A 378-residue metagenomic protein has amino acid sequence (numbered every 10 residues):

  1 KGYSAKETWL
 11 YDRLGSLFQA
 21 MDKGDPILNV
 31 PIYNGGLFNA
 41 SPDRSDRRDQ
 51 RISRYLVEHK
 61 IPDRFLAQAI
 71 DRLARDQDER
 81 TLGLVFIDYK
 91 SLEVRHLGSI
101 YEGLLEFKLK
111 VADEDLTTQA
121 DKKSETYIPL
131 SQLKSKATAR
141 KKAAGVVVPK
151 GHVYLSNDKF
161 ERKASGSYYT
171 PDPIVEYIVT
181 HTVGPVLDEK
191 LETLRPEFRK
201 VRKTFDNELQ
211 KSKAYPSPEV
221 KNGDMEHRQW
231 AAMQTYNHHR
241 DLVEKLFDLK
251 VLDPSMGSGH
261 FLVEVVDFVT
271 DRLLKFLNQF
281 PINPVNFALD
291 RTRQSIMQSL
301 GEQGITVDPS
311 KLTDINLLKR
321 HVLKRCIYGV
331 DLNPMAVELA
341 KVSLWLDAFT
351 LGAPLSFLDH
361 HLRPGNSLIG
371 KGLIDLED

Functional and structural regions predicted by a protein language model:
K1-F268, I282, I305, C326-A336 (+1 more regions): Preference for the N-terminal adenyl/adenosyl cofactor-binding alpha/beta module
R202-F205, I296, V322, L344: Sequence-pattern detector for short linear motifs and compositional/periodic biases rather than a specific fold
H238-D241, N316, L351: Catalytic micro-motifs at enzyme active sites that drive phosphoryl/nucleotidyl and oxygen chemistry
L242, F247, V266, D271-M297 (+1 more regions): Primarily the internal scaffold of c-type cytochrome electron-transfer domains, especially repeated/multiheme c-type
E244, R320-H321, S356: Intrinsically disordered, low-complexity regulatory regions enriched in Ser/Pro/Gly/Thr and acidic residues
D253, G259-K275, A336, W345-D378: C-terminal, active-site-flanking charged/polar segments
F287-T306, S310-I327, H360-G365: Extended charged low-complexity segments that act as oligomerization/scaffolding linkers
A340: Conserved SAM-binding loop
